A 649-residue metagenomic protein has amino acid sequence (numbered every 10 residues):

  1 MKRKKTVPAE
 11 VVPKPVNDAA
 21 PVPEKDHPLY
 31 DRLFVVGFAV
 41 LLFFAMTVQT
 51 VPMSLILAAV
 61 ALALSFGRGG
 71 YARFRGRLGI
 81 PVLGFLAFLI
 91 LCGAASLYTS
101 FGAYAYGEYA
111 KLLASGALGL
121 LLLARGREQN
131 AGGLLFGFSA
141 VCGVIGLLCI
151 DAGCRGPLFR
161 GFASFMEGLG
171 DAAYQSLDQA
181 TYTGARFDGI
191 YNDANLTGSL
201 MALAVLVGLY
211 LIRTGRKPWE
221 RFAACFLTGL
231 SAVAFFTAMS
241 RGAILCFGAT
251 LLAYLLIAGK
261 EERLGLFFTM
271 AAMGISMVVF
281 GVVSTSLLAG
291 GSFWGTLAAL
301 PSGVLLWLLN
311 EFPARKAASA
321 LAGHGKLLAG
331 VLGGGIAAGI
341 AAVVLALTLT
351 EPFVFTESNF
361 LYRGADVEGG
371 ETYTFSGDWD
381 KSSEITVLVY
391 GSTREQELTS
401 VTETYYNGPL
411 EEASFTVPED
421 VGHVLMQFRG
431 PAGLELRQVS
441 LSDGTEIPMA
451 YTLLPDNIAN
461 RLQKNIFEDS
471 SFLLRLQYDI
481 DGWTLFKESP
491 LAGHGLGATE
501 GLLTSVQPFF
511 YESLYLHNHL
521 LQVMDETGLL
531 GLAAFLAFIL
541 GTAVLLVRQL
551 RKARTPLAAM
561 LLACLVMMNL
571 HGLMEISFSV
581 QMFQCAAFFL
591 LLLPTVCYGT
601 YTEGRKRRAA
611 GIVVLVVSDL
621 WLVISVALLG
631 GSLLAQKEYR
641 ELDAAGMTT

Functional and structural regions predicted by a protein language model:
K2, V12-M46, S54-L64, C92-S96 (+8 more regions): Alpha-helical transmembrane segments of multi-pass inner-membrane proteins
V36, A180-G184, F226, R475 (+6 more regions): Alpha-helical membrane-protein architecture signal
G67-R77, G93-Y104, G132: Transmembrane alpha-helix boundary signature
P157, G161, D193, P455-S513 (+1 more regions): TM-adjacent membrane-interface loops and short helices in multi-pass inner/ER membrane proteins
A342-Y362, D619-T648: Hydrophobic alpha-helical transmembrane segments in integral membrane proteins
E357-S383, E411-G430, R437-T445: Extra-cytoplasmic beta-strand recognition segments
R394-V421: Extracellular carbohydrate recognition and processing domains and analogous Trp-centered ligand-binding platforms
I539, V544-K637: Long, contiguous interaction/recruitment modules in multidomain scaffold/adaptor proteins
